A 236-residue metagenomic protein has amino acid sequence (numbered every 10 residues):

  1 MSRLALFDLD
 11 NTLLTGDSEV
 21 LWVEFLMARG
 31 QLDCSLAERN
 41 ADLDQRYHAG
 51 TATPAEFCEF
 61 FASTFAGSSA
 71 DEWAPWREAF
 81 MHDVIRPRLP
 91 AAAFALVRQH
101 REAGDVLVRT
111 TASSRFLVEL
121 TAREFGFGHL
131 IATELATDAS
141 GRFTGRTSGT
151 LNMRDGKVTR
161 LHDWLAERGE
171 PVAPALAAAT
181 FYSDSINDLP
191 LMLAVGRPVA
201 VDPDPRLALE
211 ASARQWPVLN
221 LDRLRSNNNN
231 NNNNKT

Functional and structural regions predicted by a protein language model:
M1-A52: Active-site neighborhood of HAD-like aspartate-dependent phosphohydrolases
S2-L4, P75, H82-T236: C-terminal cap/substrate-recognition subdomain and adjoining C-terminal extension of metal-dependent phosphatase-like
D17, S68, G156: Conserved active-site and cofactor/substrate-binding residues in soluble primary-metabolism enzymes
E19-W22, C58, S140-R146: Acidic/polar active-site rim loop that often engages polyanionic ligands
L21-W22, D42-L43, E56-F60, W76-F80: A general alpha-helix detector
W22, F60-F61, L117, R160: Hydrophobic alpha-helical segments typical of transmembrane helices and their membrane-interface/capping positions
L36-N40, F57, A175: N-terminal alpha-helical segment
D44-A70, E134-A139: Short, compositionally biased "basic patch" segments
